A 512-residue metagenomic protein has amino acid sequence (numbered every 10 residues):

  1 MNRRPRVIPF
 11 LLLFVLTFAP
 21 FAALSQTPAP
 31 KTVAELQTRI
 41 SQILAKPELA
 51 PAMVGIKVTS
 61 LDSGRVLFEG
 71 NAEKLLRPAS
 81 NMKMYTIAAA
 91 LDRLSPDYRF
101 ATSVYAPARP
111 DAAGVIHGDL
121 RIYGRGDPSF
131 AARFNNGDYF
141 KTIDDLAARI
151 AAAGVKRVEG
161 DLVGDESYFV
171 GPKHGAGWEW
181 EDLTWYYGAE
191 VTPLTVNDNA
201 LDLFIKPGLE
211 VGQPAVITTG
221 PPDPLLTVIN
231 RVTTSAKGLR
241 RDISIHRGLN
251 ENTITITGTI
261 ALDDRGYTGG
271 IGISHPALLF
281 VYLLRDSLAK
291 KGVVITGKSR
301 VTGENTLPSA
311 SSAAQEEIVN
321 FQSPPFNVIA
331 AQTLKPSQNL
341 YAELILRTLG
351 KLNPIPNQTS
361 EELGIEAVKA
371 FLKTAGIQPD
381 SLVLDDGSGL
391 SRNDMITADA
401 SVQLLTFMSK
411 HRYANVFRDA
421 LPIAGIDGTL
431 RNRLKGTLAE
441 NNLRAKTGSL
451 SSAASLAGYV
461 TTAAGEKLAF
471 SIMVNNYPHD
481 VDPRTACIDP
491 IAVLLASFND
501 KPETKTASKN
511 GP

Functional and structural regions predicted by a protein language model:
M1-L11: Bacterial N-terminal signal peptides that target proteins for export
P9-P20: Bacterial N-terminal signal peptides
F21-S25: Sec/Tat signal peptide C-region and signal peptidase I cleavage site
Q26-A45, D92-P379, A463, L494-P512: Conserved serine DD-peptidase/penicillin-binding transpeptidase domain and beta-lactam-recognizing active-site
A45-G70, R300-V301: A short, well-structured edge-of-sheet supersecondary motif
G64, K83-I87, L162, L194 (+5 more regions): Residue-level preference for non-acidic, small/hydrophobic
L67-E69, P336, L346-P512: Small-residue-rich helix-loop
E69-A89: Short active-site loop at a secondary-structure junction that contains or immediately precedes the catalytic residue(s)
